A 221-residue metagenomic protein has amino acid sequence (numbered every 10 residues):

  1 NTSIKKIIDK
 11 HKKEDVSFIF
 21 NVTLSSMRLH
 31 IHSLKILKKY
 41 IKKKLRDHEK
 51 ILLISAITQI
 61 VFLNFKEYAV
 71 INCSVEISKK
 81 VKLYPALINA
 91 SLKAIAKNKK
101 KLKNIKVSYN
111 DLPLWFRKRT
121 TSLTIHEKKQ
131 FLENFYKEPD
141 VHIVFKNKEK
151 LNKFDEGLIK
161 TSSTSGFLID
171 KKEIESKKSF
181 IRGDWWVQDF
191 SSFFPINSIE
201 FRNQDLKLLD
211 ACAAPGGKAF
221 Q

Functional and structural regions predicted by a protein language model:
N1-S176: Class I Rossmann-like S-adenosyl-L-methionine
G157-Q221: Rossmann-like S-adenosyl-L-methionine
